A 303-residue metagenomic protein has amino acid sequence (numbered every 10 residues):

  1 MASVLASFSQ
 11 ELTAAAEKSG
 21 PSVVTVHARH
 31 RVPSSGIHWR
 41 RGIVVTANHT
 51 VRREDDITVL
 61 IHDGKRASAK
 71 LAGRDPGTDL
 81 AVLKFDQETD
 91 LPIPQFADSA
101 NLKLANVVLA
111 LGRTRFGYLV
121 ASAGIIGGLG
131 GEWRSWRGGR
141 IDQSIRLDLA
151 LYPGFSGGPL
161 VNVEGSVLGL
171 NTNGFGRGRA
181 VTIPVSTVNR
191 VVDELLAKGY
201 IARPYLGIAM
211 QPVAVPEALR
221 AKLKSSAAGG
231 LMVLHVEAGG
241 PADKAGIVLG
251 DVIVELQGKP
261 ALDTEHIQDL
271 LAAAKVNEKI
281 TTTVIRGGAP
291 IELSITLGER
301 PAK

Functional and structural regions predicted by a protein language model:
M1-V4, A14, R40, N48 (+4 more regions): C-terminal recognition in membrane/secretory proteostasis and scaffolding
A2-V4, G20, A28-S34, H38-V120 (+8 more regions): Conserved active-site neighborhood of the chymotrypsin/trypsin-like protease fold
G20-S22, D86-P94, V120-G178, V185 (+2 more regions): Active-site region of chymotrypsin-like
H27-H30, L149-P153, S226, A273-K275: Short loop/turn motifs at secondary-structure junctions and domain boundaries
A28, R113, G131, G158 (+4 more regions): Short, conserved catalytic or interaction motifs in soluble domains
G42, A105-L111, L160, G165 (+2 more regions): A structural signal for short beta-strand/turn segments enriched in small hydrophobics and glycine
V45, L109, R146, G169 (+3 more regions): Conserved beta-strand segments that form the floor/walls of ligand-binding pockets within enzyme and binding domains
I57-T58, G178-V185, E265: A short, polar/charged loop-to-alpha-helix boundary motif
